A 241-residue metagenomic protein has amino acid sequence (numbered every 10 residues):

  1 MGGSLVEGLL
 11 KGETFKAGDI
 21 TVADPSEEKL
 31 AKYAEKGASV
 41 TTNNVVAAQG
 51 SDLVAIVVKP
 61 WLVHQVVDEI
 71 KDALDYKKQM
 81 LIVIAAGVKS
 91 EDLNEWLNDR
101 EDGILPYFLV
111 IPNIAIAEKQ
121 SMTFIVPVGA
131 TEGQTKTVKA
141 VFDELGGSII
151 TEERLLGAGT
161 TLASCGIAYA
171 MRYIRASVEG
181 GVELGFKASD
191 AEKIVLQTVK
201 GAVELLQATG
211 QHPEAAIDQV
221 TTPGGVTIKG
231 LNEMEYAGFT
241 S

Functional and structural regions predicted by a protein language model:
M1-T42, V46-G50, Q120, V182-L184: NAD(P)+-binding Rossmann beta1-loop-alpha1 motif at the extreme N-terminus of oxidoreductases
K16-D19, K77-Q79, G103, S189: Short acidic capping loops at alpha-helix termini that bridge into adjacent secondary structure
I20, L30, A47, V63 (+3 more regions): Small-residue helix-packing motif on alpha-helices
K36, N44-I125: Rossmann-like NAD(P)(H) cofactor-binding subdomain of soluble oxidoreductases
D92-P106, M122-A158, Y169-T209: Internal alpha-helical scaffold of NAD(P)-dependent oxidoreductase catalytic cores
F108, L156-T161, P213-D218: Short pre-catalytic strand/loop immediately N-terminal to key active-site residues, enriched for Gly-Thr
L196-S241: NAD(P)-dependent Rossmann-like dehydrogenase/reductase catalytic/cofactor-binding core
